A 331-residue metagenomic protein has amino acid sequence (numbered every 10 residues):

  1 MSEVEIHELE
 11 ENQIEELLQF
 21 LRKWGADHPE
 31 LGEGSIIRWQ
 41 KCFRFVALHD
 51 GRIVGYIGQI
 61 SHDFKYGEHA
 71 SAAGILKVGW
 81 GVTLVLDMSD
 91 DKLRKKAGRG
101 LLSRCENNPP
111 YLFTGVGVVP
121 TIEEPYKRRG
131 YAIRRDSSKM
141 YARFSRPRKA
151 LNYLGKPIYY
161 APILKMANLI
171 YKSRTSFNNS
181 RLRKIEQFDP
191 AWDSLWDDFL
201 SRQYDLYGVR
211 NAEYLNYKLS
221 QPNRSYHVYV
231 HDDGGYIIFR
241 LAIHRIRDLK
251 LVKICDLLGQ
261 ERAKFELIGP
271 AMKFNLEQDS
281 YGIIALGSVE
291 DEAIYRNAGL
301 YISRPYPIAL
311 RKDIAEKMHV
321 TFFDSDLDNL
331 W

Functional and structural regions predicted by a protein language model:
M1-L48, I53, G79-W80, S137 (+3 more regions): Short amphipathic alpha-helix that is part of the acyltransferase structural core
S2, E10-E11, E15-T114, K139 (+2 more regions): Conserved donor-binding loop and adjoining core beta-sheet/short helix segment in diverse acyl/aminoacyl transferases
S61, Y111-K172, S220-Q221, H227 (+1 more regions): Active-site/acyl-donor-binding loops of N-acyltransferases
F64-L76, P120, R128, D197-Y204: Intrinsically disordered, low-complexity coil segments
E68, R148, W192: Solvent-exposed, flexible loop/coil residues
L102, A212, N216, I268-M272: Short amphipathic alpha-helical segments
Q203-H231: Oxyanion-binding "anion nests"
